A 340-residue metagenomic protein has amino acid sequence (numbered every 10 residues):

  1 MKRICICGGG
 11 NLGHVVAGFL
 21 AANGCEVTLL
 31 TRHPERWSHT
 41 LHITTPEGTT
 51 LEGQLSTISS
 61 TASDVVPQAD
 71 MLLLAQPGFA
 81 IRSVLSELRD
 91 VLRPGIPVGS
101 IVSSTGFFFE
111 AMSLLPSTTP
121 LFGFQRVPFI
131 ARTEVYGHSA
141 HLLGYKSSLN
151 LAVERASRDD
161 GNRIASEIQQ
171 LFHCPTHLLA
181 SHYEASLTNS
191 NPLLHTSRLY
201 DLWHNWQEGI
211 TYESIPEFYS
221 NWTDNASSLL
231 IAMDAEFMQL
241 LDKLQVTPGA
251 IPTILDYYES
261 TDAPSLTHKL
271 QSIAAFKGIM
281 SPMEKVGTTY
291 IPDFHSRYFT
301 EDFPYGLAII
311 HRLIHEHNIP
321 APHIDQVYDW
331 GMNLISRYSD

Functional and structural regions predicted by a protein language model:
M1-T50: NAD(P)+-binding Rossmann beta1-loop-alpha1 motif at the extreme N-terminus of oxidoreductases
K2, S147-L149: Nucleotide donor/acceptor-binding cores
G24, L55-S56, A69, G95: Short, well-ordered alpha-helix to beta-strand connector turns
Q54-Q68, H177: Short acidic low-complexity segments
M71-L74, G78-A140: Rossmann-like NAD(P)(H) cofactor-binding subdomain of soluble oxidoreductases
E134-L143, N189-S197: Short, surface-exposed amphipathic charged segments that create phosphate/polyanion-binding patches used for binding
N150-D256: Active-site-lining helix/loop region of Rossmann-like oxidoreductase modules
T211-S214, S220, S227-D340: NAD(P)-dependent Rossmann-like dehydrogenase/reductase catalytic/cofactor-binding core
